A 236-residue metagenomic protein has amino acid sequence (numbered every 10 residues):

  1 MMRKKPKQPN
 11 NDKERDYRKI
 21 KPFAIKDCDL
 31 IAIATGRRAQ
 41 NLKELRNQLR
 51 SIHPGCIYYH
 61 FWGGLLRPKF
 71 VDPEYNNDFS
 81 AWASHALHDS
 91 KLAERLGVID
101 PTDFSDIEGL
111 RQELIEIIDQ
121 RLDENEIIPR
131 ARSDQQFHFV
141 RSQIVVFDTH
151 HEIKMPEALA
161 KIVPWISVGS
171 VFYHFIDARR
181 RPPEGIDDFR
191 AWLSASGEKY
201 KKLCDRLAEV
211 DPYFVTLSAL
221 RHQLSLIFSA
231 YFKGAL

Functional and structural regions predicted by a protein language model:
M2-A81, K91-L236: Extended alpha-helical surfaces
